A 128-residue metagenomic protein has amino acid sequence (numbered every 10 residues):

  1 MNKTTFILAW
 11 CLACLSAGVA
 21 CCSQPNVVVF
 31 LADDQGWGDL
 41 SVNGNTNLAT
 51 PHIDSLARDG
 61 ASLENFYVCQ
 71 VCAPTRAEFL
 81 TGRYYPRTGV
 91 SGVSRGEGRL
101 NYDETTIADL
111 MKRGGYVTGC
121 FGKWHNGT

Functional and structural regions predicted by a protein language model:
N2-L8, V19-T128: Formylglycine-dependent sulfatase
C11: Active-site regions of metal-assisted phosphoester/phosphodiester hydrolases, unifying DNase/endonuclease modules
